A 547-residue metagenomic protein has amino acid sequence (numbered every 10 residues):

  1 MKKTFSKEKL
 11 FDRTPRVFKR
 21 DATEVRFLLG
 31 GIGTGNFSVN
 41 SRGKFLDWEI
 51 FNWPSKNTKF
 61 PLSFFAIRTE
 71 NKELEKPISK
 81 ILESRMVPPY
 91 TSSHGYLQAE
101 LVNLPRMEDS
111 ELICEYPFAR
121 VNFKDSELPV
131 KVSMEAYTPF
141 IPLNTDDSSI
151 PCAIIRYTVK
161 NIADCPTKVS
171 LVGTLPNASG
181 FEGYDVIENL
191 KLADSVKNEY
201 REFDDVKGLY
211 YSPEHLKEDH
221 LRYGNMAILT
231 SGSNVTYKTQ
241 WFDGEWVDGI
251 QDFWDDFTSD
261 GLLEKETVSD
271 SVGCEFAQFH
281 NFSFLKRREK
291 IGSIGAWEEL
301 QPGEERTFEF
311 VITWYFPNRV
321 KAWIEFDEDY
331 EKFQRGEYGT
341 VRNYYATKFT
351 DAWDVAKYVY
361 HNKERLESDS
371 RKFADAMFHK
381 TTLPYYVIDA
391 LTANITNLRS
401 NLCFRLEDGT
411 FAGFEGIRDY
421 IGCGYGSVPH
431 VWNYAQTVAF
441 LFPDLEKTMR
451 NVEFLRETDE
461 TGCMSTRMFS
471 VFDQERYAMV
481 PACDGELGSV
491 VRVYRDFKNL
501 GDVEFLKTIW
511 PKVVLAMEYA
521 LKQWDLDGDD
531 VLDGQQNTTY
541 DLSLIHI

Functional and structural regions predicted by a protein language model:
M1-F18, I32: N-terminal pre-domain segments of enzymes
L10-T14, K19-T23, I50-F51, L104-M107 (+6 more regions): Short alpha-helical segments and helix-capping/turn motifs at coil-helix boundaries
P15-F60, V272-W297, E304, F308-F316 (+3 more regions): Substrate-binding groove/exosite segments of carbohydrate-active enzymes
I32-E100, K207, L216-V272, N343 (+1 more regions): Acidic-aromatic substrate-binding/catalytic surfaces of carbohydrate-active enzymes
V87-C152, G249-I294: Extended, loop-rich substrate-binding clefts of extracytoplasmic carbohydrate-active enzymes
F123, M134-A136, L171-L175, E304-F316: Short, hydrophobic/aromatic-enriched beta-strand segments in well-ordered soluble domains
M134, P139-K265, I294, R319-K321 (+1 more regions): Polysaccharide-binding surfaces and accessory modules of carbohydrate-active proteins
D164, P302-E305: Solvent-exposed, conformationally flexible loop/turn segments
